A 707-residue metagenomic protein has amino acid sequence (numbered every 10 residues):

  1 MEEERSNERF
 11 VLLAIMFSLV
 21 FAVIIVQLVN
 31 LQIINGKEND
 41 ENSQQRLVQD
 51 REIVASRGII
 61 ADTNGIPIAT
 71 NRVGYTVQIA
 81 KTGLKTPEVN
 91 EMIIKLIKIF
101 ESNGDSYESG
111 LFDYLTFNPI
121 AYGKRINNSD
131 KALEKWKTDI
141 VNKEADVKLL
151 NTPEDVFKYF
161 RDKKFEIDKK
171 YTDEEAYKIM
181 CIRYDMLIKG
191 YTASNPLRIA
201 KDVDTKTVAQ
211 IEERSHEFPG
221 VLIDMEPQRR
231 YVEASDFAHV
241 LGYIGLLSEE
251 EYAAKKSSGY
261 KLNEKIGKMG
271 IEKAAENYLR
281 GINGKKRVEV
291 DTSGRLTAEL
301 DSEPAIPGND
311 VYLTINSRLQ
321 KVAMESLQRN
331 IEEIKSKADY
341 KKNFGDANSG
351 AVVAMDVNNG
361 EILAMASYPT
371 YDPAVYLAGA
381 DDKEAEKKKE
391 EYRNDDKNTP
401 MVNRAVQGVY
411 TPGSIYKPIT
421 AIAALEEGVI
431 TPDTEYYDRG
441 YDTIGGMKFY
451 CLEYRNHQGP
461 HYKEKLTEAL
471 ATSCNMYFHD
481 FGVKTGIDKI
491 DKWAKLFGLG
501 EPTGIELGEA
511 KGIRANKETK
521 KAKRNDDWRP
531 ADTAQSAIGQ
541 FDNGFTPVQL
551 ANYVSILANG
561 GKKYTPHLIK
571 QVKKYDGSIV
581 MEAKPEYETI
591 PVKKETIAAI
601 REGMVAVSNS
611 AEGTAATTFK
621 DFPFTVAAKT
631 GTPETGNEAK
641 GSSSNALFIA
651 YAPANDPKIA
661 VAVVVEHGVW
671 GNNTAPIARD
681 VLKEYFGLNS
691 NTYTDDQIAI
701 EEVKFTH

Functional and structural regions predicted by a protein language model:
M1-A305, R329-A351, V357, T370: Membrane-proximal periplasmic segments of bacterial cell-envelope enzymes, especially penicillin-binding proteins
P67-A69, Y75, E289-P304, I315 (+3 more regions): Beta-lactam-recognizing serine transpeptidase/beta-lactamase-like catalytic domain environment
Y75, P87-I94, K98, T205 (+18 more regions): Solvent-exposed, polar/charged alpha-helical surfaces in well-ordered, non-transmembrane soluble domains, broadly
P87-E88, V232, A374, F478-H479 (+2 more regions): Extracytoplasmic/secreted cell-surface and envelope-processing proteins
I99, R329, E333, E426-G428 (+4 more regions): Active-site catalytic microenvironments for nucleophilic, acid-base chemistry
G104-Y114, L222-P227, I334-V353, D433-E435 (+5 more regions): Surface-exposed patches in mature extracellular/periplasmic domains of secreted proteins
I306, V665-G668: Ligand-site clamp/hinge motif
S578-P585, R679-H707: Short, gly/Ser/Thr-rich active-site loops of penicillin-recognizing serine hydrolases
